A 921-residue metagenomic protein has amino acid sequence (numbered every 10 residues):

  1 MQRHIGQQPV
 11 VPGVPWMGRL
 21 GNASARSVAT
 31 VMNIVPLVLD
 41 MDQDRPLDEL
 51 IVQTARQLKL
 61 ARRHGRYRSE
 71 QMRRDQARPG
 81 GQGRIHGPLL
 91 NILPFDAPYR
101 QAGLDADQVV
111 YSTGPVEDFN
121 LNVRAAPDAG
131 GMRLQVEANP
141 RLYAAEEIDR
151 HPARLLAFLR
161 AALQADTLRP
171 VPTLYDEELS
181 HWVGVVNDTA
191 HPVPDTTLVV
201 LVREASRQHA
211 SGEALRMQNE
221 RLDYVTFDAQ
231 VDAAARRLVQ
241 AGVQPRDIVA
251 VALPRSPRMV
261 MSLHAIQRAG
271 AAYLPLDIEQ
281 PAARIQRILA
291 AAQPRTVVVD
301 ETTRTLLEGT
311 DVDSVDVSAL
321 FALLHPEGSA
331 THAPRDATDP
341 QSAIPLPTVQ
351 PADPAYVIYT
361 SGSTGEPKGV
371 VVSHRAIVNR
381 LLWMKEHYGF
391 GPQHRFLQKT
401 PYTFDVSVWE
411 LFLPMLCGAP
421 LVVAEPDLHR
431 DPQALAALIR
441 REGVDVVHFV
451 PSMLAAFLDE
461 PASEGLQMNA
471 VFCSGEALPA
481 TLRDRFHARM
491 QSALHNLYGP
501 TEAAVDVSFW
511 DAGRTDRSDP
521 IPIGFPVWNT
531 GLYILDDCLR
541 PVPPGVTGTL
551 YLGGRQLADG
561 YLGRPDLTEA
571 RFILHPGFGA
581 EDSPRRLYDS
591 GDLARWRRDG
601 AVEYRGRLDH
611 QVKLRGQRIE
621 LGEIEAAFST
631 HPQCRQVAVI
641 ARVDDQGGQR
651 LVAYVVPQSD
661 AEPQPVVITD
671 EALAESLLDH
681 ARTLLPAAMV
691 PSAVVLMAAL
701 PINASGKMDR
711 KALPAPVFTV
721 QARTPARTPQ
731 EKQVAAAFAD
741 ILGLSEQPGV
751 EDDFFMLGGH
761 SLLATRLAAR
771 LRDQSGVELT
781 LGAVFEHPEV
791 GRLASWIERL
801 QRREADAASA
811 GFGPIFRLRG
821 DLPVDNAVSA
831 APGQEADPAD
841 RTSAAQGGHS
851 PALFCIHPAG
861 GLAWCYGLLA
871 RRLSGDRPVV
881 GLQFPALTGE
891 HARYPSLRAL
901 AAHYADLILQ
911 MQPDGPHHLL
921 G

Functional and structural regions predicted by a protein language model:
H4-V109, P140-A144, Q244-D247, A283 (+14 more regions): His-Asp-centered acyl/peptidyl-transfer active-site segments
Q8-P15, V31, D42-I51, R68-S69 (+7 more regions): Extended, hydrophobic beta-loop-alpha segments that form or line the acyl/peptidyl-thioester binding and transfer paths
Q8-V14, N22, R26-V28, R66-Q71 (+10 more regions): Flexible, Gly/Pro-enriched loop and linker segments at secondary-structure and domain junctions
G21, R258-H264, A271-A290, D339-P544 (+6 more regions): Motif- and composition-driven signal specific to adenylation
M32, D44-L60, Q82-L121, M132-L134 (+5 more regions): A short, small/polar-residue-rich loop/turn motif at beta-strand boundaries within alpha/beta enzyme cores
D48-V52, S112-R133, A153, Q164-I358 (+12 more regions): AMP-binding/adenylate-forming domain of the ANL superfamily
R68, N91, R133, W182 (+10 more regions): AMP-dependent adenylate-forming
S211-R221, Q240-I248, S583, R605-H610 (+5 more regions): Phosphopantetheine carrier-protein modules
